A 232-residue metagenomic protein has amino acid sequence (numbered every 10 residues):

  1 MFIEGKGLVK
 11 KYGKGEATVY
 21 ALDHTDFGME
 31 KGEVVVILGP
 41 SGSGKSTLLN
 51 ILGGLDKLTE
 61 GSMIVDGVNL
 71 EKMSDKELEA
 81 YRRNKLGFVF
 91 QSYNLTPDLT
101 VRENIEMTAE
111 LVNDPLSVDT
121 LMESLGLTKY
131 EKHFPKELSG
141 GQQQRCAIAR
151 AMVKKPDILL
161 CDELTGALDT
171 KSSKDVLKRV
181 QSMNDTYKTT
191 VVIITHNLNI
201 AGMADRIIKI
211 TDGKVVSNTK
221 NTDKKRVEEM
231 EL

Functional and structural regions predicted by a protein language model:
A17-V19, L70-G87, K224-M230: ABC ATPase NBD coupling module
G53: Helix-to-loop junction immediately C-terminal to a conserved catalytic motif
G61-N69: Conserved ABC transporter NBD signature motif
L99-E106: Short coil-to-helix segment of the ABC ATPase nucleotide-binding domain corresponding to the Q-loop/switch region
F134-Q144: Conserved ABC ATPase signature
V153-D157: A short, proline-enriched helix->beta-strand linker immediately N-terminal to the Walker B motif in ABC-type P-loop
L159-D162: Catalytic Walker B motif of ABC-type/P-loop ATPase nucleotide-binding domains
